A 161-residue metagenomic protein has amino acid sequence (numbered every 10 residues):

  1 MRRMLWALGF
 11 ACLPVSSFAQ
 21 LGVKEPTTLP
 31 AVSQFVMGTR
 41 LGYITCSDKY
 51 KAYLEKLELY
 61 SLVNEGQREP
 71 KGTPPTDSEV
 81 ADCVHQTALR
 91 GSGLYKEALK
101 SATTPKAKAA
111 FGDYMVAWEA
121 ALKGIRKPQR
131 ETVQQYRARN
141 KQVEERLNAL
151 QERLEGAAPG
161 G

Functional and structural regions predicted by a protein language model:
R2-G9: Sec-dependent signal peptide recognition, specifically the positively charged N-region followed immediately by
P14-S16: N-terminal signal peptide c-region/cleavage motif recognized by signal peptidases
L21-K71, D113, A117-G161: C-terminal amphipathic alpha-helix
T73-P75: Aromatic-anchored, charged helix-turn/loop surface patch used as a conserved interaction hotspot
D77-V133: Long, amphipathic, charge-rich alpha-helical segments that form helical bundles/coiled-coils
